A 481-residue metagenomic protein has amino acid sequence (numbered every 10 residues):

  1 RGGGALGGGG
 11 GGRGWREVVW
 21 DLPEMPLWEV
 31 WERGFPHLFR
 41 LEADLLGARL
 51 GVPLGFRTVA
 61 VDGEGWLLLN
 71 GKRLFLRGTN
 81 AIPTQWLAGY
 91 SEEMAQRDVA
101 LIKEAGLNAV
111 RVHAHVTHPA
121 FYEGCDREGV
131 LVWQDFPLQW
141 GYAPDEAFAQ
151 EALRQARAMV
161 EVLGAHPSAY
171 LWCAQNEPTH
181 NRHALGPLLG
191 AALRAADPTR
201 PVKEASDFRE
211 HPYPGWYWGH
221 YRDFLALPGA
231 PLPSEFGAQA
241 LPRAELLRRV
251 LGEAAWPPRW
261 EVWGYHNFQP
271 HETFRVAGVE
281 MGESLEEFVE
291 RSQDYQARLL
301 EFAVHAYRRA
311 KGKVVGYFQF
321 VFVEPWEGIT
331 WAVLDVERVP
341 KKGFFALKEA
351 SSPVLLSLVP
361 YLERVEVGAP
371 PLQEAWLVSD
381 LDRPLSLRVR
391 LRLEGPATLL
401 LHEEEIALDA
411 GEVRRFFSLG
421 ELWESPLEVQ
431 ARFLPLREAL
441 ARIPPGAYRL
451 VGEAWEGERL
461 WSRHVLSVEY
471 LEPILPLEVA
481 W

Functional and structural regions predicted by a protein language model:
R1-V112, H118, Q155, Y170-L171 (+5 more regions): Secreted/periplasmic carbohydrate-active enzymes, especially glycoside hydrolases
P23, A60-Y213, A226, Y317: Active-site mouth of glycoside hydrolases
E29, Y142-E146, E286-Q293: Active-site oxyanion-binding pockets that recognize sulfate/phosphate
D44-A48, P198, G229: Short glycine/proline-enriched coil/turn segments at helix->beta-strand junctions
R57, Q175, F322: Short loop/turn motifs enriched for small/polar and acidic residues
W172, F224-L393, H402: Substrate-binding clefts and catalytic carboxylate motifs of secreted carbohydrate-active enzymes
T179, R209, G237-Q239, E324-W326 (+2 more regions): Short, solvent-exposed loop/turn segments at secondary-structure junctions
G215-W218, A230-L232: Active-site regions of enzymes building and remodeling cell-envelope glycoconjugates
